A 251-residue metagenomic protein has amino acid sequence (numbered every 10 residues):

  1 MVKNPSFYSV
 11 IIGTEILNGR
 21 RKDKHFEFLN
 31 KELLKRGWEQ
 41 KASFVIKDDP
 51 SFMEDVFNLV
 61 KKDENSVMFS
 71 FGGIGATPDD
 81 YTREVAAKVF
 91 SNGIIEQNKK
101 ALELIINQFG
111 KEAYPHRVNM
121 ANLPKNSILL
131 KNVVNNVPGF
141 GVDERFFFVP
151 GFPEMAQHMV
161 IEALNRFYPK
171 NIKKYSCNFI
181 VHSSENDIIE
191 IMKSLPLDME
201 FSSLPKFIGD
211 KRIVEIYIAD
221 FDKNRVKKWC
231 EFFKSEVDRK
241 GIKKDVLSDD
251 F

Functional and structural regions predicted by a protein language model:
V2-S43, K47-D48, K227-K228: Glycine-rich phosphate/diphosphate-binding loop of Rossmann-like nucleotide-binding domains
N4, E64-N65, K211-I213: A general structural motif
I12-T14, S70-P78, A219-F221: Glycine-rich beta-strand-to-loop/alpha-helix junction loops that act as flexible
E27-V89: N-terminal small/polar loop signature for handling phosphorylated ligands or for N-terminal nucleophile
S51-D55, K62, Y81-K170: Proline/glycine-rich low-complexity loops and linkers
E144-E236: An accessory alpha-helical subdomain
E236-F251: Conserved short beta-strand edge segments in small beta-sheet-based binding/regulatory domains
